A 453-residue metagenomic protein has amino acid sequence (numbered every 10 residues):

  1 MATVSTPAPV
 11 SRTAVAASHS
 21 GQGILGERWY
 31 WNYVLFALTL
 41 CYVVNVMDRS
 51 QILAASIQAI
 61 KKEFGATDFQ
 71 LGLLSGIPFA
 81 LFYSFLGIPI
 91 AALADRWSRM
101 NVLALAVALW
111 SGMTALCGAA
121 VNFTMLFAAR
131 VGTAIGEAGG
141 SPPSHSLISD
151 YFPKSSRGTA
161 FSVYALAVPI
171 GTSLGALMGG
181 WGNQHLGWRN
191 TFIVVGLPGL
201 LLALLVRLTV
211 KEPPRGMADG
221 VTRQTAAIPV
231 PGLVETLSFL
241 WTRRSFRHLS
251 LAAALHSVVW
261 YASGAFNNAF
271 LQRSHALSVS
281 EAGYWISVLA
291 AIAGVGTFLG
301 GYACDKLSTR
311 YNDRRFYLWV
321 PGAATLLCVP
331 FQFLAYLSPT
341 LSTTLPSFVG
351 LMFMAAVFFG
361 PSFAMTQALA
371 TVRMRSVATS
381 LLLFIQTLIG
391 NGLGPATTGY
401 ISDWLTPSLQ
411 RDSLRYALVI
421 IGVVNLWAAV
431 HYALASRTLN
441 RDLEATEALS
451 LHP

Functional and structural regions predicted by a protein language model:
H19-R28, P214-S250, S274: Juxtamembrane intracellular "pre-TM" segments in multi-pass secondary transporters
L53-A54, R243-F298, A355-F359, F363 (+1 more regions): Extracytoplasmic gate region of multi-pass secondary transporters
L53-F85: Extracellular/periplasmic helix-loop-helix junction of adjacent transmembrane segments in MFS-like secondary
G65, S98, A119-M125, G136 (+2 more regions): Helix-breaking motifs and short loop linkers at transmembrane-helix boundaries and internal kinks in secondary membrane
F85-T124: Conserved MFS/SLC helix-loop-helix module at the cytosolic interface between two early adjacent transmembrane helices
A129-P169: Cytoplasmic helix-loop-helix junction between adjacent transmembrane helices in 12-TM secondary transporters
Y164-E212: Helix-loop-helix hairpin linking two adjacent transmembrane segments in secondary transporters
L205-T209, V329-F331, A335-S338, V419-H452: Multi-pass alpha-helical transporter architecture, strongest for 12-TM Major Facilitator/SLC carriers used
